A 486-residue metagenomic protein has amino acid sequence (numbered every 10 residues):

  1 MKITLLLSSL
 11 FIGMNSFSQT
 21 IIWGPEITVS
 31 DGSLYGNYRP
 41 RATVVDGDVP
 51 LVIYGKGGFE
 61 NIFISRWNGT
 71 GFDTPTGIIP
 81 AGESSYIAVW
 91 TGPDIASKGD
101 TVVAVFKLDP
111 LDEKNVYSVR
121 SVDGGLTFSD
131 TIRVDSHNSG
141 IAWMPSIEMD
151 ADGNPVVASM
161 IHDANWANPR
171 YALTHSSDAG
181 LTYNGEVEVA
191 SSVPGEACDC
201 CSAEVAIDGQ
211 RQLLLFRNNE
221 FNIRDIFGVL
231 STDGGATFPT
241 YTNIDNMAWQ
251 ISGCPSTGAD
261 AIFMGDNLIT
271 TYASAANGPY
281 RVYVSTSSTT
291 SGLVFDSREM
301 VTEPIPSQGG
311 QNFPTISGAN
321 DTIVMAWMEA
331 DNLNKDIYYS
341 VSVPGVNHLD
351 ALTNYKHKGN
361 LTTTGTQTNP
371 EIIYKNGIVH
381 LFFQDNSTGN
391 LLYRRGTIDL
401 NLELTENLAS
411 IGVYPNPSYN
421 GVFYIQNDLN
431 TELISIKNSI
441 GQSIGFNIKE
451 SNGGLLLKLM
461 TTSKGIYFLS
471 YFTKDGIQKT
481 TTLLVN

Functional and structural regions predicted by a protein language model:
M1-I22: Bacterial Sec-dependent N-terminal signal peptides
Q19-D399: Extracellular, repeat-based ectodomains that mediate carbohydrate processing or recognition
E60, K335, G421, N430-I434: Short beta-strand/loop motifs in extracellular/secreted proteins, especially within beta-sandwich accessory domains
R394-Y414, N420, N427: Residue-level detector of functionally pivotal "anchor" positions at catalytic/ligand-binding pockets or at interdomain
S410, S443-T462, T473-Q478: Glycine-centered tight-turn motifs at strand-turn-strand junctions
Y419-N420, S463-K464: Surface-exposed loops/turns
I436-I444, Y467: Short, glycine-anchored, charge-dense loop/turn motifs used at functional sites
K464-N486: C-terminal tail/sorting-segment detector
